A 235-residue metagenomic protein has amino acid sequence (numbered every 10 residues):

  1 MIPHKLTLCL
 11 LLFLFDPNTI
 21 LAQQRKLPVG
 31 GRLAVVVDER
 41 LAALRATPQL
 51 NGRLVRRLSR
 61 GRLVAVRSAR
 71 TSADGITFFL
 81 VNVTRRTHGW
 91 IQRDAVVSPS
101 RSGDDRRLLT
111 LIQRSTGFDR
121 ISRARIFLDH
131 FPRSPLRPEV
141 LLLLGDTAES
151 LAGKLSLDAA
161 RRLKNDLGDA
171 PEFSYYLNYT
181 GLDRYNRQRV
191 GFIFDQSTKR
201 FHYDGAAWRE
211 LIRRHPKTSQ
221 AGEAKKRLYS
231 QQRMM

Functional and structural regions predicted by a protein language model:
K5-P17: Bacterial N-terminal signal peptides
N18-A22: Sec/Tat signal peptide C-region and signal peptidase I cleavage site
Q24-P28, F79-R114, S150, L157 (+1 more regions): Boundary regions of SH3-family modules and the immediately adjacent low-complexity/disordered segments in eukaryotic
N51, F127-E139, A170, L177-T180 (+1 more regions): Short solvent-exposed coil/turn linkers within tandem alpha-helical repeat scaffolds
V55-Q92: SH3/SH3-like beta-barrel superfamily modules
D105, G117-I121, P138, G145 (+3 more regions): Start-of-helix signal in alpha-solenoid helical-repeat scaffolds, especially tetratricopeptide repeats
T110-F118, G145, S150-A159, Q188 (+3 more regions): Short coil/turn linking the two alpha-helices of tandem helical-hairpin repeats
S150-I212: Short coil/linker segments at helix-helix boundaries
